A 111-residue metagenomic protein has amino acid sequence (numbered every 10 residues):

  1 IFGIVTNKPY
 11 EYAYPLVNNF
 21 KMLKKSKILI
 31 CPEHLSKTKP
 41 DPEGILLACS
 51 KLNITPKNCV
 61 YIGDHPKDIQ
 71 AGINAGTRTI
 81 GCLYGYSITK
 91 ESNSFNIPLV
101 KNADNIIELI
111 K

Functional and structural regions predicted by a protein language model:
T6-K8: Conserved phosphate-coupling serine/threonine residues in phosphotransfer and NTP-handling enzymes
Y10, Y14-K111: Asp-based, Mg2+/Mn2+-dependent phosphohydrolase catalytic module
